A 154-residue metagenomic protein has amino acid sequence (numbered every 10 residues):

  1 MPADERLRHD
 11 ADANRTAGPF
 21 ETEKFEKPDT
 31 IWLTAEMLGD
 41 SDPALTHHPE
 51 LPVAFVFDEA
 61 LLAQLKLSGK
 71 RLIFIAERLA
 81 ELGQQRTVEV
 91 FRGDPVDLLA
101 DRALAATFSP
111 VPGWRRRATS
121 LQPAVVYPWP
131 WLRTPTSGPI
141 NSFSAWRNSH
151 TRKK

Functional and structural regions predicted by a protein language model:
P2-K154: Trp/Phe/Arg-rich N-terminal binding region typifying the photolyase-homology
